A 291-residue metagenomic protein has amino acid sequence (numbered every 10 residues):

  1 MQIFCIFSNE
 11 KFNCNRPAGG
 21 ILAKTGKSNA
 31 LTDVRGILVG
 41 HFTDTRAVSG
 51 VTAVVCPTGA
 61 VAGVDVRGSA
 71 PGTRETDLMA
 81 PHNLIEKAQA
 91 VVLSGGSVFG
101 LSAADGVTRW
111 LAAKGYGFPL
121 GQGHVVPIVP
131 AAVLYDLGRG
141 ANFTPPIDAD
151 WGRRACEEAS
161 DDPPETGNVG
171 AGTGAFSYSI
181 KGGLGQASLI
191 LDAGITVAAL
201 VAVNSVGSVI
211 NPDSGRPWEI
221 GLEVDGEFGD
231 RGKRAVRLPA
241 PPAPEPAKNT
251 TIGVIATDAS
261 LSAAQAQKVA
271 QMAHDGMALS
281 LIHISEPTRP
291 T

Functional and structural regions predicted by a protein language model:
N15-V66: N-terminal amphipathic/basic leader segments beginning at the initiator methionine
G63-V91, G100-L101, V107-F118: Active-site cofactor/substrate anionic-group-binding motifs, chiefly glycine- and Lys/Arg-rich phosphate-binding loops
A88-V98, P127-G138, I252-S262: Short glycine-rich or small-residue beta-strand-to-loop segments that form or flank ligand, phosphate, metal/Fe-S
G106, G115-P217: Glycine-rich, mobile lid/loop segments that gate access to catalytic sites or pores
A198-N249, G253-S262: Glycine- and Gly-Pro-enriched alpha-helical subdomains that act as flexible, kink-prone "lid/hinge" or packing modules
I282-T291: Single conserved hydrophobic/aromatic residue that forms the stacking wall/gate of nucleotide- or nucleobase-binding
